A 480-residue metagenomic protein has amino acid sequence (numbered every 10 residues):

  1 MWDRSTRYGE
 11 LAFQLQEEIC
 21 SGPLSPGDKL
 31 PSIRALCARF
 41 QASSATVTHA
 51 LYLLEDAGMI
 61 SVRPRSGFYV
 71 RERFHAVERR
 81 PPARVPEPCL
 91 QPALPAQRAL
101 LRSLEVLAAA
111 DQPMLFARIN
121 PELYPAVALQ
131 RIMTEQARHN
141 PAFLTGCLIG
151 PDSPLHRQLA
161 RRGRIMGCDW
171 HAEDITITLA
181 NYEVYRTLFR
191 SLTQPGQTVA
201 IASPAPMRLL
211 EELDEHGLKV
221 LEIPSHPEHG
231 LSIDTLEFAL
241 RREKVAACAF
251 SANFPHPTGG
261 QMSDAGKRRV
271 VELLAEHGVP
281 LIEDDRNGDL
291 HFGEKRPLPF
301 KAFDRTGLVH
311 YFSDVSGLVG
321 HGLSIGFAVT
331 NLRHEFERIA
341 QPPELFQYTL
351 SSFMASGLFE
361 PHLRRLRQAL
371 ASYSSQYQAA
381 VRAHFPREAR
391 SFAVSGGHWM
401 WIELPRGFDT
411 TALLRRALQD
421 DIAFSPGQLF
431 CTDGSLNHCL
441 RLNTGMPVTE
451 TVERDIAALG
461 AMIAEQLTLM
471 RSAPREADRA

Functional and structural regions predicted by a protein language model:
M1-T134, L332, I339-P342, S351 (+8 more regions): N-terminal basic, amphipathic alpha-helical segments
S61-R63, W170, F424: Short beta-strand "wing" residues that participate in macromolecule-binding interfaces
L129, R305-A371: Conserved core segment of the aminotransferase class I/II
N140-H277, D289-L290, K295-L298, A302-F303 (+1 more regions): Conserved core of the PLP fold type I
Q368-Q378, A389-E403: Conserved glycine-rich beta-strand-loop-beta hairpin in the small C-terminal domain of fold type I
